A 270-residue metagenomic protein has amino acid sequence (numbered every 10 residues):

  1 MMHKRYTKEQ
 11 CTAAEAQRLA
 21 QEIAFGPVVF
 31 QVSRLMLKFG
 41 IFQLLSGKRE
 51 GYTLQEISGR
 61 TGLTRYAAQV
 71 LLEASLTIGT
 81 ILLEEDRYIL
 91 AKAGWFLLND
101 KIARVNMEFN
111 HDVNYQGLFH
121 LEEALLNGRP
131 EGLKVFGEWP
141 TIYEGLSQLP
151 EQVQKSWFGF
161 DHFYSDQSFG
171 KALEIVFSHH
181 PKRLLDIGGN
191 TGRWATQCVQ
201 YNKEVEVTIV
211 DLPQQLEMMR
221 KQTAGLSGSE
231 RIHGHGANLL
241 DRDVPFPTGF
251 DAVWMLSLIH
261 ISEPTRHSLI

Functional and structural regions predicted by a protein language model:
Y6-Q10, Q17-S46, G59-R60, Y66-K182: Conserved Class I S-adenosyl-L-methionine-dependent methyltransferase catalytic core
E50-G59: Short acidic, hydrophobic short linear motifs in intrinsically disordered regions
H180-N190: Conserved class I S-adenosyl-L-methionine
T191-N202: Conserved SAM-binding loop of SAM-dependent methyltransferases across substrates and taxa, primarily the Class I
E206-D211: Conserved SAM-binding motif I beta-strand of class I
G228-L239: Conserved SAM-binding strand-loop segment of SAM-dependent methyltransferases
R242-V253: A short acidic, Gly/Pro-enriched loop at the edge of an enzyme's catalytic core that lines a small-molecule cofactor
I259-I270: Single conserved hydrophobic/aromatic residue that forms the stacking wall/gate of nucleotide- or nucleobase-binding
